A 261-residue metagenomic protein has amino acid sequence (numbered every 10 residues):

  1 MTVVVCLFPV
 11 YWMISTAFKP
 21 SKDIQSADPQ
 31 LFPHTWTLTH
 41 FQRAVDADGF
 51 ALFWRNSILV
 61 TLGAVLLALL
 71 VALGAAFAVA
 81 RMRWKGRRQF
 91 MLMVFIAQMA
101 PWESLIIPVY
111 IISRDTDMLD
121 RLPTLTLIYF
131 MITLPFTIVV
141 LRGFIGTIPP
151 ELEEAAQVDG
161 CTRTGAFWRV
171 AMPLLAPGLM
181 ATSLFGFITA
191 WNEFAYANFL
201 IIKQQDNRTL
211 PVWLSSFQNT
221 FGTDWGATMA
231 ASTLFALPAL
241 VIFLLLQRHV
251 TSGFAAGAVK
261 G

Functional and structural regions predicted by a protein language model:
M1-G261: A structural signal for multi-pass alpha-helical bundles of membrane permease subunits that mediate small-molecule
